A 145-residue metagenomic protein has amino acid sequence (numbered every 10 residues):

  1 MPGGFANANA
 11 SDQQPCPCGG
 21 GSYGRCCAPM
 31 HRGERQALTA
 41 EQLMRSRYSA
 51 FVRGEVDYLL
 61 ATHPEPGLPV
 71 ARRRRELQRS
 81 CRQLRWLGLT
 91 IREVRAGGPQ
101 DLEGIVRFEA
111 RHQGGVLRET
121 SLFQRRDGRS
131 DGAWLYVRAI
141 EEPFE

Functional and structural regions predicted by a protein language model:
M1-S46: Short, low-complexity N-terminal intrinsically disordered segments enriched in polar/charged residues
G3, A8-A10, P99-L102, R126-A133: Intrinsically disordered, low-complexity coil segments
E41, R75-R82, R138-E145: Short, charge- and proline-biased low-complexity linear segments that act as flexible interaction/docking motifs
R47, P99-D101, R111, I140-E145: Exposed, flexible binding/inhibitory loops of compact, secreted disulfide-stabilized domains
R47-Y58: Short helix-adjacent coil turns
A61-I91: Short solvent-exposed beta->alpha transition segments
R79-V116: Surface-exposed, charged secondary-structure patches
V116-E145: Short beta-strand edge/turn micro-motifs at domain boundaries
